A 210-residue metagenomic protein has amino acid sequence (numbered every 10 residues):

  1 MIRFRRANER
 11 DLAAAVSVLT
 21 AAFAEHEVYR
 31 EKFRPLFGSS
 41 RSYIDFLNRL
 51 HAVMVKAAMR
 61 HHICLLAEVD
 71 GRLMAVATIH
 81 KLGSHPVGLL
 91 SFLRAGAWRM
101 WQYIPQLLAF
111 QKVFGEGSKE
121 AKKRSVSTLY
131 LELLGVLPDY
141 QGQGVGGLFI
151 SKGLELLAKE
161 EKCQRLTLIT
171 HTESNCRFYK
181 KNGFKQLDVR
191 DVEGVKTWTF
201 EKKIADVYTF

Functional and structural regions predicted by a protein language model:
R3-R30: A short beta-loop-alpha structural element at the N-terminal edge of CoA-dependent acyl/N-acetyltransferase catalytic
A7, L134-V136: Hydrophobic adenine-recognition pocket in adenosine-nucleotide-binding enzymes
F37-I63: Active-site rim helix/loop that mediates acceptor-substrate recognition in acyltransferases
R60-A77: Conserved beta-hairpin
T78-L133: Conserved acyl-donor/pantetheine-binding loop and adjacent beta-alpha core of acyl/acetyltransferases and related
S127-L129, L157-H171: Conserved GNAT acetyl-CoA-binding A-motif
V136, G142-L156, K181: Conserved acetyl-CoA-binding loop-helix of GNAT-fold acetyltransferases
G147, K159-K162, T172-V189, E193-K196: Conserved active-site alpha-helix within GNAT-family acetyltransferase domains
